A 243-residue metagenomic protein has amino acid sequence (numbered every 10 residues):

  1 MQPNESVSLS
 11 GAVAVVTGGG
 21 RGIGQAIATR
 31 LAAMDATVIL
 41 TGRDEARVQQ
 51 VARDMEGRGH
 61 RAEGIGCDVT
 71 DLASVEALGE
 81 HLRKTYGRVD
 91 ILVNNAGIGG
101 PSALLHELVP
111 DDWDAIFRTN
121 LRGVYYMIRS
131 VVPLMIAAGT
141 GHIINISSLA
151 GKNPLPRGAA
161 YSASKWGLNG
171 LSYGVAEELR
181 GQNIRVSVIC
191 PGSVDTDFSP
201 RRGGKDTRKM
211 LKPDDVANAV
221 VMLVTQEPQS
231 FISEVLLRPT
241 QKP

Functional and structural regions predicted by a protein language model:
V13, G20-R21: Conserved glycine-rich cofactor-binding loop
M34-V51: Conserved glycine-rich Rossmann-like NAD(P)H-binding loop of the short-chain dehydrogenase/reductase
E45-A46, G66-L78, P110: The beta1-alpha1 cofactor-binding region of Rossmann-like NAD(H)/NADP(H)-dependent oxidoreductases
A103-L105, D112-D114: Substrate-binding pocket helix/loop in short-chain dehydrogenase/reductase
I128, S164: Active-site helix of classical SDR
S148: Residue(s) in the substrate-gating loop at a strand-loop-helix junction that position the organic substrate next
G181-I184, V188-I189, T196, K205-P243: C-terminal helical subdomain
